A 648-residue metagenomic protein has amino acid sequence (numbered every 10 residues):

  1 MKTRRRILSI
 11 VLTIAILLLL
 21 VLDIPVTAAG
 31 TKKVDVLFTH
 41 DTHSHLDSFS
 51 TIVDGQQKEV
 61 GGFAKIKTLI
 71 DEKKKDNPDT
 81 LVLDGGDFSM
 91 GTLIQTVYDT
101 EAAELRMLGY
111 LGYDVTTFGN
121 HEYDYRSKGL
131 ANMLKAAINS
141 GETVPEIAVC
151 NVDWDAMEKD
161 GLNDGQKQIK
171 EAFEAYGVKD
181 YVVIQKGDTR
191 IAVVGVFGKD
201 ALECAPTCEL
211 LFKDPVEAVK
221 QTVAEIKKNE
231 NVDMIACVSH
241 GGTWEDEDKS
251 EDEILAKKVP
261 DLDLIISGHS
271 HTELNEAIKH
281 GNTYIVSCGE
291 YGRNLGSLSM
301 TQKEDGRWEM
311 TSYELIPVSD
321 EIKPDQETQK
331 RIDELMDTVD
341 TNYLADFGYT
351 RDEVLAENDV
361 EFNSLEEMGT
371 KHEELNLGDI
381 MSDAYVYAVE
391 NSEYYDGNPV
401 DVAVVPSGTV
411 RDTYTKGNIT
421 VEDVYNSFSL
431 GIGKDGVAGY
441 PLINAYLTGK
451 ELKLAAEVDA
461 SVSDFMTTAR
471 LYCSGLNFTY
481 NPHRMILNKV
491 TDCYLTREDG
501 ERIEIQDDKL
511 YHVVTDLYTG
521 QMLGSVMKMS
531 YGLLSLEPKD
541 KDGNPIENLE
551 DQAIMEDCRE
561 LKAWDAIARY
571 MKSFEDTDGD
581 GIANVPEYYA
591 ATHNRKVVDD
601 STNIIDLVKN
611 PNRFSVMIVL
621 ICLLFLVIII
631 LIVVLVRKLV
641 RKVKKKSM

Functional and structural regions predicted by a protein language model:
M1-T3: N-terminal secretory signal peptides that target proteins for export/translocation
R5, T13, D252, S382: Generic structural marker for isolated residues within well-ordered, non-membrane alpha-helices of soluble domains
R6-P25, L626-I632: Sec-dependent N-terminal signal peptides of Gram-positive bacterial secreted proteins and lipoproteins
I7, D99, I432-G433: Hydrophobic alpha-helical segments with strong N-terminal bias
T27-E321, A384, Y446, S463 (+2 more regions): Acidic, metal/ion-coordinating pockets
G30-F38, S44-L69, K75, Y110 (+2 more regions): Catalytic centers of hydrolytic enzymes
